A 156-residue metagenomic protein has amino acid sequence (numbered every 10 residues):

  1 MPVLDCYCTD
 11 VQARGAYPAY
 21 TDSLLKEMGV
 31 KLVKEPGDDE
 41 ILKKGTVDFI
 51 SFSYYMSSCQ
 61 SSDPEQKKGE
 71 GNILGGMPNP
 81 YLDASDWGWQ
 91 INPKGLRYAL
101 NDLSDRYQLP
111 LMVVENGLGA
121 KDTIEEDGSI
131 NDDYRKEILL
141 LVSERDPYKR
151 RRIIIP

Functional and structural regions predicted by a protein language model:
M1-P156: Active-site region of glycoside hydrolase catalytic domains
